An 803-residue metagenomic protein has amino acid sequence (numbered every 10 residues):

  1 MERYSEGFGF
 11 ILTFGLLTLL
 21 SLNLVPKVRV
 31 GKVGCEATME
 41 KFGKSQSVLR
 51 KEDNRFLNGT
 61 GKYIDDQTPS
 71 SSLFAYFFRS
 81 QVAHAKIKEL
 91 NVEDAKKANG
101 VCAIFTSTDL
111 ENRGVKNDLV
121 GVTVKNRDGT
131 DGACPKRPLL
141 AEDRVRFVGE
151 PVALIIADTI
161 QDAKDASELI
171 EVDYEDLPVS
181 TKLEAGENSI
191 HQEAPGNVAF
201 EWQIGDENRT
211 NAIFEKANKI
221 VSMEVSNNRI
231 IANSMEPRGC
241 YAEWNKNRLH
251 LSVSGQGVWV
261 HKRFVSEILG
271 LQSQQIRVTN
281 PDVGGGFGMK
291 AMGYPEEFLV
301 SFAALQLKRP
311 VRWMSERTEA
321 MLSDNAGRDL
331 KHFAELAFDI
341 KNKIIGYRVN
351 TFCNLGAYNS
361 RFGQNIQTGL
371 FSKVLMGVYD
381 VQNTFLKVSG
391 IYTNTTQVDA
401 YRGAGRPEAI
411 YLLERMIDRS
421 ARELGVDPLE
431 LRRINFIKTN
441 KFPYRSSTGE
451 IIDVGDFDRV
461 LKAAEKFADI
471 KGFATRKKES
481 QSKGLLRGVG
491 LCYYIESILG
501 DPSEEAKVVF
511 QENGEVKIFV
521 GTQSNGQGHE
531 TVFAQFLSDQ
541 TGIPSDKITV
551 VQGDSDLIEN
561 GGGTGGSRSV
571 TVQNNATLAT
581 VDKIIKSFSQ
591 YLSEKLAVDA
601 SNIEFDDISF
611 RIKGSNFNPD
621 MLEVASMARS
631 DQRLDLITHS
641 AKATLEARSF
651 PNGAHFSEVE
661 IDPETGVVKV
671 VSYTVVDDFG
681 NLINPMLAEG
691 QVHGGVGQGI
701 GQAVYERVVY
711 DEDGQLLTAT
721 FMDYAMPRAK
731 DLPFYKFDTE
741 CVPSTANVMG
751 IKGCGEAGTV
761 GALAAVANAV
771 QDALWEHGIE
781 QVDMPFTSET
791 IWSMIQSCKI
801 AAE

Functional and structural regions predicted by a protein language model:
R3, F8, T13-F14, S21-L22 (+1 more regions): Intrinsically disordered, low-complexity segments enriched in serine/proline and basic residues
L16-L20, G34-A199, I220-M223, Q306: Flexible, low-hydrophobicity surface segments
Q46, E52-N58, G121-V122, R127-P135 (+7 more regions): Glycine-rich loop/linker segments at domain edges
L73, E142, E236-Y241, K331 (+4 more regions): Short glycine-rich loop/turn motifs
T108, V122, G270-Q275, Q306-V311 (+4 more regions): C-terminal catalytic domains of large/alpha subunits in multi-subunit enzymes
G114-V120, A166-L169, K262-F264, F287-G293 (+11 more regions): Short acidic, glycine/serine/threonine-rich loops at helix termini
R263, G286-K308, R312-M314, H529-L537: Thiamine diphosphate
G500-I558: Catalytic phosphate/nucleotide-handling subdomain of diverse soluble enzymes
